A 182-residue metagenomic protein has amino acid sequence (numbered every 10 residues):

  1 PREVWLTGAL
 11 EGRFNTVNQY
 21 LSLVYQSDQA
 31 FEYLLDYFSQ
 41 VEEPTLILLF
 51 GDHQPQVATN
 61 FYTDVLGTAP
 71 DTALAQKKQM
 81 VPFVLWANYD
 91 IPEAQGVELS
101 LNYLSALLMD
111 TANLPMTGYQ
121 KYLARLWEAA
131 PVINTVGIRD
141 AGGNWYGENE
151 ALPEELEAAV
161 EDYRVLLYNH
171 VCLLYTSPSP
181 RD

Functional and structural regions predicted by a protein language model:
P1-S177: Solvent-exposed soluble domains appended to multi-pass membrane proteins
P178-D182: A short, hydrophobic C-terminal helix/tail in secreted or cell-surface proteins
